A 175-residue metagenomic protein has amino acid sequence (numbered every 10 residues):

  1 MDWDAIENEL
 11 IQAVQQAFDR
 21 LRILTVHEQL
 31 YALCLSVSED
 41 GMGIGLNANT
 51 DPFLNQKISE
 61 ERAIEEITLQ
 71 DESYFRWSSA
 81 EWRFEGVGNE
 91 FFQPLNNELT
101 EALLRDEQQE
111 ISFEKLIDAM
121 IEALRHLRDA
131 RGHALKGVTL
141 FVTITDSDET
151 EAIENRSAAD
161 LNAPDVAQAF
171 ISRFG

Functional and structural regions predicted by a protein language model:
M1-L30: Short N-terminal edge-element motif at the start of the domain
I6-A17, S112-L124: Well-ordered, non-membrane alpha-helical segments in soluble/globular domains
L10, L95, L99-T100, M120 (+3 more regions): Generic structural signal of hydrophobic/aromatic residues within well-ordered alpha-helices of folded domains
R20, L24, R105-D106, H126 (+2 more regions): Surface-exposed polar/charged interaction patches
L24-R62: N-terminal interaction modules that seed assembly of large macromolecular complexes
A32, G45, R76, T139-F141: Generic structural signal for residues positioned in beta-strands
L54-K115: Polybasic, proline/glycine-rich intrinsically disordered low-complexity segments
R128-G175: Glycine-rich, aromatic-bearing surface loops/beta-hairpins
